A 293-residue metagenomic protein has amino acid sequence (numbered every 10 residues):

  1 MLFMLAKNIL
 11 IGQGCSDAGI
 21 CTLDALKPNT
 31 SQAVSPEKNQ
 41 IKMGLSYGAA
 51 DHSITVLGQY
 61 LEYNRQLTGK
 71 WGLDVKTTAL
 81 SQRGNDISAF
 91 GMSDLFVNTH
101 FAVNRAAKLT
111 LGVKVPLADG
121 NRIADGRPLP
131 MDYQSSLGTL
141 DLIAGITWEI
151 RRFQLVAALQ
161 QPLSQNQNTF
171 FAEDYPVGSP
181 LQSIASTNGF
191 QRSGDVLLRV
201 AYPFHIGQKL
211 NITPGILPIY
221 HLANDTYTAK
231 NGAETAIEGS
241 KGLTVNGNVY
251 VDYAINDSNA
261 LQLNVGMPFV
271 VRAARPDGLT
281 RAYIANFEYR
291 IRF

Functional and structural regions predicted by a protein language model:
A6-G44, A49-H52, R151, Q208: Outer-membrane beta-barrel biogenesis signature
V34-E62, K76-S88, M131-Y133, K230 (+1 more regions): Surface-exposed strand-loop-strand hairpins of Gram-negative outer-membrane beta-barrel proteins
Q40, T110, P180-F293: Outer membrane beta-barrel transmembrane domains
L45-D51, R65, T77-R83, V113-D119 (+5 more regions): Transmembrane beta-strands of outer-membrane beta-barrel pores
G48-L57, S81-F90, V103-R105, I206 (+2 more regions): Solvent-exposed loop/turn segments connecting transmembrane beta-strands in outer-membrane beta-barrel proteins
T55-L61, A89-L95, S136-L142, E149-R151 (+4 more regions): Residues that define the transmembrane beta-barrel architecture of outer-membrane proteins
K70-V75, R105-L109, R151-V156, Q208-I212 (+1 more regions): Repeated loop/turn-to-beta-strand initiation elements of outer-membrane beta-barrel proteins
S88-N188: Outer-membrane pore/translocation modules
